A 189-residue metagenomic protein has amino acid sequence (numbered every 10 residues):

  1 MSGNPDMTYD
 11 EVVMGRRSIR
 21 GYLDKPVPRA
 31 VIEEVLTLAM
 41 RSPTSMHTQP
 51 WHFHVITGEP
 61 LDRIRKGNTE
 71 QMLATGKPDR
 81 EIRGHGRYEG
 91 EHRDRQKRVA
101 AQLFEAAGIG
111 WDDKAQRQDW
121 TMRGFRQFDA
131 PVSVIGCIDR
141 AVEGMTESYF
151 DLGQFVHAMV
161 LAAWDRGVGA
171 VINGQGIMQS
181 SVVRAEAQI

Functional and structural regions predicted by a protein language model:
M1-I189: Acidic, surface-exposed loops and disordered segments
